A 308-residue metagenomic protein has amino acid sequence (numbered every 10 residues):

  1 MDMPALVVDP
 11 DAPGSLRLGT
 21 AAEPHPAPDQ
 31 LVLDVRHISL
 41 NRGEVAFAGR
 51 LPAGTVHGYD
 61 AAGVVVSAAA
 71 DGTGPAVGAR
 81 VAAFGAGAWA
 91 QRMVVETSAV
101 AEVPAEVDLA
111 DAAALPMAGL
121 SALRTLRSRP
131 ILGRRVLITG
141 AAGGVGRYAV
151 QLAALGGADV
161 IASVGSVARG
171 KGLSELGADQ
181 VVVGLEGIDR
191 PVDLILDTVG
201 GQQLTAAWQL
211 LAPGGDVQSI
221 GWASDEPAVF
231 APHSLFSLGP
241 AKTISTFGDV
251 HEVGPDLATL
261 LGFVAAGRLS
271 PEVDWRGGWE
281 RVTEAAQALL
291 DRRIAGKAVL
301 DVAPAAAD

Functional and structural regions predicted by a protein language model:
M1, V253-D308: C-terminal hydrophobic helical "lid"/dimerization subdomain of Rossmann-like NAD(P)H-dependent oxidoreductases
A22-S39, E44-G87: Glycine-rich beta-strand-centered segment in the early N-terminal region that forms part of a ligand/cofactor-binding
A46, V81-G140: NAD(P)H dinucleotide-binding glycine-rich loop of Rossmann-like/cofactor-binding domains, especially the beta1-alpha1
R80, R135, D159, G215-D216 (+1 more regions): Short glycine-centered segments of the SAM/dcSAM-binding site in methyltransferase folds
A82, I195-L196, Q218: N-terminal Rossmann-like NAD(P) cofactor-binding module of classical short-chain dehydrogenase/reductase
P116-G184: Mid-domain Rossmann-like dinucleotide-binding core that forms the NAD(H)/NADP(H) cofactor-binding site
I188-I195: A short acidic, Gly/Pro-enriched loop at the edge of an enzyme's catalytic core that lines a small-molecule cofactor
Q202-L269, V302-D308: Glycine-rich phosphate-binding loop and adjacent beta-alpha segment of Rossmann(oid) nucleotide-cofactor-binding
